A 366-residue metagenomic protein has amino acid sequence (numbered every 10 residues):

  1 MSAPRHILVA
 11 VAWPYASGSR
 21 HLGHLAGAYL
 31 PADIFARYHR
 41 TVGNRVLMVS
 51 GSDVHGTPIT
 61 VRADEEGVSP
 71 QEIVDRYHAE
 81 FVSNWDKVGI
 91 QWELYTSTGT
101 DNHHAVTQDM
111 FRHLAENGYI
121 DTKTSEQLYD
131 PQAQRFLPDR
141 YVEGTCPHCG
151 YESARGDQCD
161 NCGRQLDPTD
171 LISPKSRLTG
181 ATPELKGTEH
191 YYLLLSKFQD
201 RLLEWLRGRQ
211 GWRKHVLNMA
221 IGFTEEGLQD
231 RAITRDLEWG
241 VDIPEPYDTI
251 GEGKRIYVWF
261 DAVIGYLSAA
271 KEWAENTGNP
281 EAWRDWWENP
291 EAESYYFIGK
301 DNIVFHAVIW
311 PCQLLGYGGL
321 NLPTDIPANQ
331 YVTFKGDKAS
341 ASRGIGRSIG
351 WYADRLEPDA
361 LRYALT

Functional and structural regions predicted by a protein language model:
S2-S50, N102-V106, I172-T366: Structured secondary-structure scaffolds
S2-W205: N-terminal, positively charged nucleic-acid-binding surface of large information/translation enzymes
